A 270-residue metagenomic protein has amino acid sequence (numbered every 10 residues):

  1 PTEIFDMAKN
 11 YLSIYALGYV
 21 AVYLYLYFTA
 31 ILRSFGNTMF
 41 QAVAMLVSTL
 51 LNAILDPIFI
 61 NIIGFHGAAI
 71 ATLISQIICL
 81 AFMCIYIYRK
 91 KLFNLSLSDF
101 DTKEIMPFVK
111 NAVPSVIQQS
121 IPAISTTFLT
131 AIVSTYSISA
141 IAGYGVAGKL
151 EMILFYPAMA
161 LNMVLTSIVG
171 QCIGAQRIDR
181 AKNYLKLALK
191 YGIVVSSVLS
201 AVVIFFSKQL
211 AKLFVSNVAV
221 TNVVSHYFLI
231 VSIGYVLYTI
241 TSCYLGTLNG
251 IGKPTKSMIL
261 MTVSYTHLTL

Functional and structural regions predicted by a protein language model:
P1-G18, I62-V113, V169-G234, T269: Short alpha-helical transmembrane segments in multi-pass integral membrane proteins
P1-T2, I58-I63, S120-I153, Q171-C172 (+1 more regions): Helix-terminus/linker motif at the lipid-water interface of multi-pass membrane proteins
L12, A16, M39-L46, F82-I85 (+7 more regions): Hydrophobic faces of transmembrane alpha-helices in multi-pass small-molecule transporters and flippases across diverse
I14, V43-V47, A71-I74, A147 (+2 more regions): Hydrophobic core positions of alpha-helical segments in small-molecule transporters and transporter systems
V22, D56, I60, C79-I87 (+5 more regions): Alpha-helical transmembrane segments and their lipid-water interface positions in multi-pass membrane proteins
V22-Q41, Y144-S207, Y238-G252, K256-M261: Small-residue-rich hydrophobic transmembrane alpha-helices
T29, A44-C79: Helix-loop-helix hairpin linking two adjacent transmembrane segments in secondary transporters
V263, H267-L270: Residue-level detector of conserved catalytic or cofactor/ligand-binding positions in enzyme active sites
